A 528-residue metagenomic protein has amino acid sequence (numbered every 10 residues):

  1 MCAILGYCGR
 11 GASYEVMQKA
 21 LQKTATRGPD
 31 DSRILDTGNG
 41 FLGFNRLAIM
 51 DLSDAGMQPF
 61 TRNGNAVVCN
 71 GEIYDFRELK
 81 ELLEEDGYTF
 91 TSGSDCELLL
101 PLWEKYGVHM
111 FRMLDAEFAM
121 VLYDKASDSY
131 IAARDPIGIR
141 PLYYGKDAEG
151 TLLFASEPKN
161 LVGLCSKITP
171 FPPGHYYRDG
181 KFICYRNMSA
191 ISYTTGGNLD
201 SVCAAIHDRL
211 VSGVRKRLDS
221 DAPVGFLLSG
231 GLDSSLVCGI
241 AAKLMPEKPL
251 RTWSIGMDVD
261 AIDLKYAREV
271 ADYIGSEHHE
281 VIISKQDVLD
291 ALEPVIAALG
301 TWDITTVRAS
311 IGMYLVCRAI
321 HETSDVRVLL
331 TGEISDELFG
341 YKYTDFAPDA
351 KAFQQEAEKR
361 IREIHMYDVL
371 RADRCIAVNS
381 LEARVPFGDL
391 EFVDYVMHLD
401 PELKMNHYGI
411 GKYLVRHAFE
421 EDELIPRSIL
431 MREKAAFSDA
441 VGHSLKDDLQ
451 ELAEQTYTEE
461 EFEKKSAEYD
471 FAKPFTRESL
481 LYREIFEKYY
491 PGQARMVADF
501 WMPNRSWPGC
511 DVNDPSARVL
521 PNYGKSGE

Functional and structural regions predicted by a protein language model:
M1-T301, T323, R327: Cysteine-centered catalytic environments shared across enzyme families
G6-G9, L100, E104, L315-H321 (+6 more regions): Short, amphipathic alpha-helical segments that act as regulatory/interfacial helices in nucleotide-processing proteins
D31, F90-D95, N406, D422-A436 (+1 more regions): Short, surface-exposed acidic
C96-E97, P101, A116, A204 (+10 more regions): An alpha-helix initiation/capping motif
L98, R209, G213, V270 (+4 more regions): Amphipathic alpha-helical segments that form well-ordered structural scaffolds and often line/cohere around active
E157-N160, D200-S201, D208-R209, G213-V224 (+1 more regions): Peripheral terminal appendages
V259-C317, T323, G340-Q354, R374 (+2 more regions): ATP-dependent adenylate-handling ligase core
V326-Q355, E363-P474: Mid-to-C-terminal catalytic subdomains of enzymes that bind/position adenosyl phosphate moieties or nucleic-acid
